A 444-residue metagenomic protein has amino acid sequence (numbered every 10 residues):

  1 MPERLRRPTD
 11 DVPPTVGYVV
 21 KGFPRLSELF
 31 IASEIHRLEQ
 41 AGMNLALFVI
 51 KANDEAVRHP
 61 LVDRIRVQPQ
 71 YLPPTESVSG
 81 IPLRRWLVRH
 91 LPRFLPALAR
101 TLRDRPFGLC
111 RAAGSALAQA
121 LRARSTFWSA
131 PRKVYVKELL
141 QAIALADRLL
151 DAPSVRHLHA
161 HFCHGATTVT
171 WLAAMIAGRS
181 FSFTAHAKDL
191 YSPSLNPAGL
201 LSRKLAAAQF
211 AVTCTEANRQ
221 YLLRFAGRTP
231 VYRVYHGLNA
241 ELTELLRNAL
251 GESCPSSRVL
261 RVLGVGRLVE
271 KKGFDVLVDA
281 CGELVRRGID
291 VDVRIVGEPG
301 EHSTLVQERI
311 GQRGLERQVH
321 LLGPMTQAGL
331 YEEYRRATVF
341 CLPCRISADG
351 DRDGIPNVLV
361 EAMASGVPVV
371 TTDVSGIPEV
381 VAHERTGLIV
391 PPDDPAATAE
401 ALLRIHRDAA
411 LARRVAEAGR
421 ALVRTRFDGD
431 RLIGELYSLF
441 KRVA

Functional and structural regions predicted by a protein language model:
L205, P324-M325, E332-A337, V360: Short alpha-helical donor nucleotide-sugar binding micro-motif in glycosyltransferases
A217, G237: Carbohydrate-associated surface elements
R247-K272, V278-C281, R294, F340: Conserved donor-binding/catalytic core segment of Leloir-type glycosyltransferases
R294, L305-G329: Nucleotide-activated donor-binding/catalytic signature segment of Leloir-type glycosyltransferases, i.e., the conserved
R335-G350, V367: Acidic donor-binding loop of glycosyltransferase active sites
L359, A364, P368-T371, V381: Short hydrophobic beta-strand element within catalytic cores of glycosyltransferases and related nucleotide-activated
V380-E384, L388-P395, R404-A410, T425: Conserved acidic donor-binding segment of nucleotide-sugar-dependent glycosyltransferases
A397, R404, L411-T425, G429-S438 (+1 more regions): A short, well-ordered alpha-helix in the C-terminal region of glycosyltransferases
